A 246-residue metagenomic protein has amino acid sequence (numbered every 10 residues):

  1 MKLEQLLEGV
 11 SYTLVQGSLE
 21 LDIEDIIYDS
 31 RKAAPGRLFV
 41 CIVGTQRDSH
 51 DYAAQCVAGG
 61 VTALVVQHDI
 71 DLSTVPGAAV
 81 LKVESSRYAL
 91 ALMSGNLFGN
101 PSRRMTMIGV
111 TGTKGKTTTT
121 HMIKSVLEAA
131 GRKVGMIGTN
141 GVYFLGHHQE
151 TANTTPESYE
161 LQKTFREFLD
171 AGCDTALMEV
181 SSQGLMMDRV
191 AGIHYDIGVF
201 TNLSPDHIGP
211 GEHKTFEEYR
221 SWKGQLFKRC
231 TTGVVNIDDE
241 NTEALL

Functional and structural regions predicted by a protein language model:
M1-L92, K228: N-terminal leader/targeting and accessory segments in enzymes
L6, R37, C56, M93 (+7 more regions): Residue-level signal for inorganic ion chemistry
L7-G9, I70-G77, A171, I197-L246: Acidic, Mg2+-coordinating active-site environments of NTP-dependent enzymes
A33-A34, H68-A78, Y143-L145, D188-H194 (+1 more regions): Short loop/helix-cap segments at secondary-structure boundaries that form the rim of catalytic
G95-G141, H147-H148: Walker A (P-loop) phosphate-binding motif
N140-E160, T164: P-loop NTPase switch/communication element
C173-Q183: Switch II (G3) loop of P-loop NTPases
